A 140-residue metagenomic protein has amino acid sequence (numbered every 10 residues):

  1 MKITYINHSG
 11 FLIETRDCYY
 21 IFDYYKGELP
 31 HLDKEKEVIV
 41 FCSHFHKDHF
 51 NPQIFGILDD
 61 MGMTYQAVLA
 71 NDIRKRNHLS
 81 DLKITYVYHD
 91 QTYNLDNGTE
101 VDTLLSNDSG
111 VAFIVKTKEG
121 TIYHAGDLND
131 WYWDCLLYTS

Functional and structural regions predicted by a protein language model:
M1-D33, S109-D130: Conserved beta-strand hairpin/beta-sheet module of binuclear metal-dependent hydrolase folds, prominently
T4-Y5, Y19-D23, V40, T64-N71 (+2 more regions): Short, hydrophobic beta-strand segments that form beta-sheet elements in well-ordered domains
G27-L29, H46-F50, R74-N77, S109 (+1 more regions): Active-site environment of divalent metal-dependent phosphoester hydrolases
E28, C42, F55: An N-terminally biased module of ancient metal coordination in phosphate/nucleic-acid-related enzymes
E37-D48: Metallo-beta-lactamase
N51-D59: Metal-dependent catalytic neighborhoods of phosphoester/phosphodiester hydrolases
M63-E119: Metallo-beta-lactamase
Y138-T139: Conserved small/polar residues in nucleotide/adenosyl-binding loops
